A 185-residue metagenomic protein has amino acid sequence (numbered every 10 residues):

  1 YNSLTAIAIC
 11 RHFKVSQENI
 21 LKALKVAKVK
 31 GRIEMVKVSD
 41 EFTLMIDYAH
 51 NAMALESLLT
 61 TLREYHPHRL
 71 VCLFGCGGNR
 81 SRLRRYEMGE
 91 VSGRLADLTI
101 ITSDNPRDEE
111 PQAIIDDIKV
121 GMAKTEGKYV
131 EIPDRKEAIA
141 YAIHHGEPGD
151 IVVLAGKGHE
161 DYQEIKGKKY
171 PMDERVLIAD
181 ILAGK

Functional and structural regions predicted by a protein language model:
T5-K185: ATP-dependent carboxylate-amine ligase
